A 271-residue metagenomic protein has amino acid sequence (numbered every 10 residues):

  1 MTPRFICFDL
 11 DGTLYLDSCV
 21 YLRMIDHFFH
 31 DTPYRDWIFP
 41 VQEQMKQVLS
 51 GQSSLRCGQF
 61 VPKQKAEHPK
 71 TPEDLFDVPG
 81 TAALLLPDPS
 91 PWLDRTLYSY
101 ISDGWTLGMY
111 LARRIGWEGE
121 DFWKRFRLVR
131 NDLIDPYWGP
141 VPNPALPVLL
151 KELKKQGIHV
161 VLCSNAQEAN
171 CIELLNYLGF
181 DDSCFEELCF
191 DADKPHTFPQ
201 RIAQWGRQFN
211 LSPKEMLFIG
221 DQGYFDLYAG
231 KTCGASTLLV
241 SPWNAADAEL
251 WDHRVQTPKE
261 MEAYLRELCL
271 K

Functional and structural regions predicted by a protein language model:
M1-T2, P147-K154, C163-K271: Asp-based, Mg2+/Mn2+-dependent phosphohydrolase catalytic module
M1-V61: Active-site neighborhood of HAD-like aspartate-dependent phosphohydrolases
C7, S99-W105, I134-V161: Short, acidic loop-to-helix structural element flanking the phosphoryl-transfer center in phosphate-processing enzymes
L16, L162-C163: Small/polar loops that bind or transfer phosphate-bearing groups
L16, P142, K194-F198: Phosphate/oxyanion-binding active-site loops and adjacent basic polyanion-contact surfaces
Y21-D26, I101, W105-M109, E168 (+1 more regions): An amphipathic alpha-helix signature
D31-Q44, I115-R127, D182-F185: Short, surface-exposed acidic
V48-N131: A metal-dependent, Asp-based hydrolase signature
